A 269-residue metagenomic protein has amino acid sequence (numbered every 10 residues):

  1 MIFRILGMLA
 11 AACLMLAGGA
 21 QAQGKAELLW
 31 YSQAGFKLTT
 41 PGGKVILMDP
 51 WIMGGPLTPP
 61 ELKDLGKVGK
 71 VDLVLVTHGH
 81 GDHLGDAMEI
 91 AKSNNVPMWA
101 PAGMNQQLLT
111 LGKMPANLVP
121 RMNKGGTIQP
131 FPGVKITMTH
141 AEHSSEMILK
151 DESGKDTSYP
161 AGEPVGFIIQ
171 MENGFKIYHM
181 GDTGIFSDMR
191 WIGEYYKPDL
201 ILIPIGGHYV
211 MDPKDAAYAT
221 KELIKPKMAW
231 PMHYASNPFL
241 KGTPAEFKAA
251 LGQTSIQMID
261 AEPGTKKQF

Functional and structural regions predicted by a protein language model:
F3-V45, I52-M53, Q253, P263-T265: Zn-dependent metallo-beta-lactamase
Q23-A26, T40-I46, T127-T137, Q170-I177 (+1 more regions): Beta-strand-turn-beta hairpins that frame and shape the catalytic cleft of phosphate-ester-processing enzymes
Y31-Q33, P41, G69, S93 (+3 more regions): Extracytoplasmic
T40-G81, G85-K92, P115, S145-Y159 (+1 more regions): Pre-active-site segment of Zn-dependent metallo-hydrolases
M48-D49, V71-G79, W99-A102, I177-T183 (+3 more regions): Active-site neighborhood of phospho(di)ester-bond hydrolases with catalytic His/Asp-centered motifs
G54-G55, G81-G85, N105-L108, G126-Q129 (+5 more regions): Active-site environment of divalent metal-dependent phosphoester hydrolases
P97-M98, L109-P130, A217-F269: Binuclear metal-ion centers of metallo-dependent hydrolases, dominated by the metallo-beta-lactamase
L149-E222, E246: Active-site-proximal loop/helix segments of hydrolase catalytic cores
